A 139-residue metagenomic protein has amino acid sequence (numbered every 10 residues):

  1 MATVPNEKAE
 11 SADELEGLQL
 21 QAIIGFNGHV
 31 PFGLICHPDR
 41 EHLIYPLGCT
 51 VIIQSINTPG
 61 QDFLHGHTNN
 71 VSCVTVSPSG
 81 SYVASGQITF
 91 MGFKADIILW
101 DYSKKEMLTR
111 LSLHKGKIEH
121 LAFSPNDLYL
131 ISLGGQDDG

Functional and structural regions predicted by a protein language model:
E10-H29, N57-Q61: A short helix->beta-strand "capping" segment at the edge of beta-propeller domains
Q21-C49: Beta-strand-rich domains and repeat architectures in extracellular enzymes and scaffolds, especially beta-propellers
A22-I24, Q61-G66, M107-L113: Short C-terminal beta-strands that terminate individual repeats in beta-propeller domains, predominantly WD40 blades
L34-I35, V74, L121: Hydrophobic core register within WD40 beta-propeller blades
P38-D39, P78-S79, P125-N126: Residue-level detector of Asp-centered blade-edge/turn motifs that repeat once per structural unit in beta-propeller
V51-S55, G86, K94-D101: WD40-repeat beta-propellers
